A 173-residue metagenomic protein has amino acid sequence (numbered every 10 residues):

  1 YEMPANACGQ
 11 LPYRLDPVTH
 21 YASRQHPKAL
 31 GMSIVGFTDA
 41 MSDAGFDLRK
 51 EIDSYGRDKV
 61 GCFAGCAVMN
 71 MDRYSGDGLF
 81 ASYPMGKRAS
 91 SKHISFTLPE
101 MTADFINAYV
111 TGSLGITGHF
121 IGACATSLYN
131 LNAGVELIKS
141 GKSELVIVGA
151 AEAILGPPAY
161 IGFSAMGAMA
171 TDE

Functional and structural regions predicted by a protein language model:
Y1-D47, A64-D77, L98-S113: A glycine- and small-residue-enriched flexible loop/hinge segment at structural boundaries
D47-E51, M69-R73, P84-E173: Acyl-thioester C-C bond-transforming condensing/cleaving domain
E51-V60: Membrane-interfacial loop-to-helix junctions in multi-pass inner-membrane proteins
C62-A64, V148: Structural beta-sheet core signal
L79-A81: N-terminal edge beta-strand
